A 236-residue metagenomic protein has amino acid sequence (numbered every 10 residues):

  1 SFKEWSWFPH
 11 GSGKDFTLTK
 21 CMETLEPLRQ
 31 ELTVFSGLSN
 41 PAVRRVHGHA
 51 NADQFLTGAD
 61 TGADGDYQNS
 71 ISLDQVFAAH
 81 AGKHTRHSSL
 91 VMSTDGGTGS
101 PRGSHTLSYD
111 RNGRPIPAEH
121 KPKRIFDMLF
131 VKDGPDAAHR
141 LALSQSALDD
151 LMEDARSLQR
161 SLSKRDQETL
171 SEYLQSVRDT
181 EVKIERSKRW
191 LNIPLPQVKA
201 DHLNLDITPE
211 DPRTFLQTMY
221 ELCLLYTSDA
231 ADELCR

Functional and structural regions predicted by a protein language model:
S1-L38: Intrinsic-disorder/low-complexity recognition with aromatic hotspots
F2, S39-A42, D95-G99: Solvent-exposed loop/turn segments at secondary-structure junctions within structured extracellular/periplasmic domains
F8-S12, A59-D64, P209-D211: The substrate-binding groove and active-site-proximal loops of carbohydrate-active enzymes, especially glycoside
T17-M22, S70-H80, T218-L225: Short alpha-helical segments and helix-capping/turn motifs at coil-helix boundaries
V46-L191: A contiguous, mid-domain pocket- or channel-lining segment that forms the substrate-recognition surface
V198, I207, T214-E221: Acidic, glycine-rich loop-and-beta core segments that form the ion-binding/anion-interacting portion of active sites
Y226-E233: Conserved small/polar residues in nucleotide/adenosyl-binding loops
R236: Active-site cradle of extracellular carbohydrate-active enzymes
